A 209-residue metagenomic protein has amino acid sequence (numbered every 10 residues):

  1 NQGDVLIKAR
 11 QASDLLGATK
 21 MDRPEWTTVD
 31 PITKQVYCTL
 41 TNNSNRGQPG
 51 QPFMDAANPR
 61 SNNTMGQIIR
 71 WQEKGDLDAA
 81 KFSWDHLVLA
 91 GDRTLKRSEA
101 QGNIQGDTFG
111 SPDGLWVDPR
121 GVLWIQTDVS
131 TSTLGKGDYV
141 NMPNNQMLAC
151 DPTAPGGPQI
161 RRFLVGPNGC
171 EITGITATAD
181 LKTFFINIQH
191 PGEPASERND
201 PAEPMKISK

Functional and structural regions predicted by a protein language model:
N1-K209: Sequence/structural signature of beta-propeller domains
